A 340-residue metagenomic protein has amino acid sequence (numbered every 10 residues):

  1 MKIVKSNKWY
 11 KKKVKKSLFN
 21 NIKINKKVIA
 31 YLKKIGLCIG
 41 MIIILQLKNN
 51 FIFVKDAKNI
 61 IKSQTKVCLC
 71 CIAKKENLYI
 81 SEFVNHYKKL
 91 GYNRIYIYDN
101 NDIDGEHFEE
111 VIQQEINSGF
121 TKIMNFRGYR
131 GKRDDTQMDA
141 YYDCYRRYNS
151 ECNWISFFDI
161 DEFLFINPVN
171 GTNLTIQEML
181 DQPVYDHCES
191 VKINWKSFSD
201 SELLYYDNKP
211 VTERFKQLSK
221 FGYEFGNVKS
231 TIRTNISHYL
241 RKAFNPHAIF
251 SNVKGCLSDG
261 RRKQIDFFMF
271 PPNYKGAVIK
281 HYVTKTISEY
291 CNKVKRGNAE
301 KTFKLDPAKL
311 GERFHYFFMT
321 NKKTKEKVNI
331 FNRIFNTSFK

Functional and structural regions predicted by a protein language model:
V4-N49, Q137-Y142, I166-K340: Catalytic-site signature of metal-activated, phosphate-bearing donor transferases, centered on the GT-A/GT-A-like
K66-C68: Cell-envelope/extracellular polymer assembly enzymes that use nucleotide-activated donors
C71-N85, N101: Active-site beta-to-alpha loop of glycosyltransferases that engages the nucleotide-sugar donor
N85-R94: Short, acidic, metal-binding catalytic loop of nucleotide-sugar glycosyltransferases
N93-R94, N153, E189: Short acidic/polar active-site loop segments enriched in Thr and Asp
R94-D99, M124: Short hydrophobic alpha-helical runs that function as membrane-insertion/retention elements
N100-I103, F163: Conserved short acidic donor-positioning loop in nucleotide-sugar-dependent glycosyltransferases
D104-F157, I166, G171: Active-site-proximal specificity loops/subdomain of glycosyltransferases
